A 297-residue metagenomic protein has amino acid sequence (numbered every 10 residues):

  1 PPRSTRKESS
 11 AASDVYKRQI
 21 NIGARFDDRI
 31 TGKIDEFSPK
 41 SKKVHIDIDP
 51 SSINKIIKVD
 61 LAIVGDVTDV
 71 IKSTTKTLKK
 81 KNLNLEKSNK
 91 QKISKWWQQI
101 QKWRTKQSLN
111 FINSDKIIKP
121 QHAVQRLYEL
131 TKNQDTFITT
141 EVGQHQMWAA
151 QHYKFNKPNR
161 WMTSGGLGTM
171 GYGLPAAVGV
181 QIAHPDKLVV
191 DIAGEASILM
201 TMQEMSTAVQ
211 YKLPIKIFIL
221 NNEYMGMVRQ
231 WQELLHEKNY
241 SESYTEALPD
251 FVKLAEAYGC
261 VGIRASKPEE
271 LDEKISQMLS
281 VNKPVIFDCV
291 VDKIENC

Functional and structural regions predicted by a protein language model:
P1-A12, Y16: Single conserved hydrophobic/aromatic residue that forms the stacking wall/gate of nucleotide- or nucleobase-binding
S10, Q210-C297: Thiamine diphosphate
Q19-I20, K43, A62, V189 (+1 more regions): Short, well-ordered beta-strand core segments
G23-H45, A183-L248: Conserved thiamine diphosphate
D27-D28, P50-K55, D60, V70-I71 (+5 more regions): Short gly/pro/ser/thr-enriched loop/turn and capping motifs at secondary-structure boundaries
I46, I53, I57-K95: Terminal amphipathic helices with adjacent charged low-complexity linkers/tails
I53-L61, N159-T163, M200, R229-S243 (+1 more regions): Short beta-alpha connecting loops at secondary-structure transitions that line or flank enzyme active sites
K95-P175, V180, L234: Active-site diphosphate/adenylate-binding microenvironment
